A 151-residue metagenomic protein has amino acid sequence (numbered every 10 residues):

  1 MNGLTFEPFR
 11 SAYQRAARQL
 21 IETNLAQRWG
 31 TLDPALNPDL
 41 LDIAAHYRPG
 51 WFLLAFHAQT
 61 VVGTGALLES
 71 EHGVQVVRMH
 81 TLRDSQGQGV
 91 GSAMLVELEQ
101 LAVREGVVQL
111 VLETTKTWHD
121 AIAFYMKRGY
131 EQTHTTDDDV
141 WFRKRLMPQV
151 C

Functional and structural regions predicted by a protein language model:
M1-N2, C151: Basic/polar N-terminal segments that are highly enriched at the extreme N-terminus, encompassing both cleavable
L4-V77, T81-R83, L95-E97, L101 (+2 more regions): Acetyl-CoA-dependent GNAT
Q27-G30, S85, V108-Q109, K116: Short, contiguous strand/loop micro-motifs
Q86, L112-A121, D138-R143: Conserved beta-strand-loop-alpha-helix junction that forms the acyl-donor binding cleft
G89-G91: Conserved G/P- and acidic residue-centered "switch" motifs that form tight phosphate/ATP-binding loops in soluble
L95, A102-T114: Conserved GNAT acetyl-CoA-binding A-motif
L101, A121-F124: Heptad-repeat coiled-coil/leucine-zipper interface motif in alpha-helices, recognizing the periodic a/d hydrophobic core
Y125, Y130: Conserved active-site tyrosine of GNAT-family acetyltransferases
